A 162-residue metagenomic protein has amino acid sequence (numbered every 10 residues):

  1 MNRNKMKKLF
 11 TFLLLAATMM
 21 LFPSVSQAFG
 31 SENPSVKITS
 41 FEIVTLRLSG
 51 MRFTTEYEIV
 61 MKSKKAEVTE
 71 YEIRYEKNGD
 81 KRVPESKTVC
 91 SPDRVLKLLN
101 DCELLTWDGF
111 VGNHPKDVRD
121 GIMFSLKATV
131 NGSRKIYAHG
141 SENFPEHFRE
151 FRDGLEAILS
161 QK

Functional and structural regions predicted by a protein language model:
N2-L13: Bacterial N-terminal signal peptides that target proteins for export
N4, D93-L96, E146-R149, D153: Generic alpha-helical secondary structure signal
M6, P34, S160-Q161: Secondary-structure boundary elements
F12-L21: Bacterial N-terminal signal peptides
S24-C90, N113-I136: N-terminal domain-start interaction segment
F29, S91-P115, L159: Charged, amphipathic alpha-helical segments
A138-G140: Short, well-ordered beta-strand elements
E142-K162: C-terminal partner/receptor-binding element of secreted or periplasmic proteins
